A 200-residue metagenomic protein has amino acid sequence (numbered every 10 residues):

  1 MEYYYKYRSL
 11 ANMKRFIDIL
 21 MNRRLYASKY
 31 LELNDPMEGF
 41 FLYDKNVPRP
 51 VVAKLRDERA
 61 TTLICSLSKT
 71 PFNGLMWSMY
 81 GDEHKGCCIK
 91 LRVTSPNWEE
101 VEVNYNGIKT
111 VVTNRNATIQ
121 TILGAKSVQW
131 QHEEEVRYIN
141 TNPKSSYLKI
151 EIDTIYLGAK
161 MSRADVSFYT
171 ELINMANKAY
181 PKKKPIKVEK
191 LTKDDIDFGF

Functional and structural regions predicted by a protein language model:
M1-F200: Partner-binding and oligomerization surfaces adjacent to conserved cores of proteins that assemble macromolecular
